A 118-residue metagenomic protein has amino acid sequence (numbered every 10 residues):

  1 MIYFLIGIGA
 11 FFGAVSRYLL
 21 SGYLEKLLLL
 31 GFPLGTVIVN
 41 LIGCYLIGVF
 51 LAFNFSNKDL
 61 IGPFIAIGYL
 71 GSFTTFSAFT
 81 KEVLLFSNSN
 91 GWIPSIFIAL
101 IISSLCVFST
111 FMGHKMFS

Functional and structural regions predicted by a protein language model:
M1-S118: Membrane-interface helix-loop junctions in multi-pass transporters/channels
